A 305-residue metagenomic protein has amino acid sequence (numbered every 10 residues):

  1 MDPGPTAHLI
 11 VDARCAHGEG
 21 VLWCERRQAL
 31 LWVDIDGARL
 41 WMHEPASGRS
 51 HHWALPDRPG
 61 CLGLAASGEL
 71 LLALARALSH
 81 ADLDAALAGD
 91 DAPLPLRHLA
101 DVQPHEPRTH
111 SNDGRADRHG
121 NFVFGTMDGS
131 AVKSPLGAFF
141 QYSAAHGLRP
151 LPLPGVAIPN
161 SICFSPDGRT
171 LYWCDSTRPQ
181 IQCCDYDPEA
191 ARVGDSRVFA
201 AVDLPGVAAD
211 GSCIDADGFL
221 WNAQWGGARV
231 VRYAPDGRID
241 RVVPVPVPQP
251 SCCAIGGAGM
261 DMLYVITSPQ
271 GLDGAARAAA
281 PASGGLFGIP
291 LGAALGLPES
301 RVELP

Functional and structural regions predicted by a protein language model:
T6-D12, G48-A54, R97-P104, G147-L153 (+2 more regions): A short beta-strand motif characteristic of beta-propeller blades
A13-R27, P56-L70, H105-N121, L153-T170 (+3 more regions): Beta-rich, blade/repeat-based domains predominating in secreted/periplasmic proteins but also intracellular
C24-R26, L30-D36, L71-R76, F122-K133 (+3 more regions): Conserved beta-strand positions in repeat-built beta-propeller and related beta-rich domains
R39-W41, A77-S79, G137-F140, Q180-Q182 (+2 more regions): A short loop-to-beta-strand structural motif that recurs across blades of beta-propeller domains
A81-D90, C184-R192, L291-G296: Short loop/turn segments immediately following beta-strands, especially the blade-tip and inter-blade linker loops
D90-P152: Hydrophobic alpha-helical segments and helix pairs
Q180, C184, A201-R238: Loop/turn-rich, solvent-exposed surfaces of beta-rich toroidal or solenoidal domains
I255-P305: Blade-level signature of beta-propeller repeat domains, shared across WD40, Kelch, NHL, RCC1 and BNR/Asp-box propellers
